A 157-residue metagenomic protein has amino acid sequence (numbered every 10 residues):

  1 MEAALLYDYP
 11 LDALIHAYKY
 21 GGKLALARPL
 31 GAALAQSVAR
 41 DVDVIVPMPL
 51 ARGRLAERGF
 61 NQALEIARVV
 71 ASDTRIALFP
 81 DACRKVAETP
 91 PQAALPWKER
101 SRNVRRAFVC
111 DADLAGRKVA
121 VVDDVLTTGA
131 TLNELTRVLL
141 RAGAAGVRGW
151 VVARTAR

Functional and structural regions predicted by a protein language model:
M1-V121, T128-R157: Conserved PRPP/pyrophosphate-binding segment of the phosphoribosyltransferase/PRPP-pathway fold
